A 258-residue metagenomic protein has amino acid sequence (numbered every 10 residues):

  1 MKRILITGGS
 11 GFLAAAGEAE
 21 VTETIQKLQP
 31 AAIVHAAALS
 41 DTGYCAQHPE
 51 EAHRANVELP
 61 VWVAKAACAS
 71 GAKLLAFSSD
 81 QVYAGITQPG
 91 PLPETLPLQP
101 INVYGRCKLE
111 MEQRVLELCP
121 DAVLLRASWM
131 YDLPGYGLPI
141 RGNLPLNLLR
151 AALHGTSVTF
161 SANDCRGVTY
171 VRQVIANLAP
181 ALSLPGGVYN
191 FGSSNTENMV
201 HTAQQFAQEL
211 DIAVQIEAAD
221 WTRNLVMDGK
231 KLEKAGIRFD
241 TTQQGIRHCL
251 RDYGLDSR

Functional and structural regions predicted by a protein language model:
M1-G17: N-terminal Rossmann NAD(P)H-binding glycine-rich loop of SDR-like oxidoreductase domains
K2, T242-R258: Amphipathic terminal alpha-helices
T7, I33-A37, L74-D80, I86 (+1 more regions): SDR active-site strand-loop-helix element
T22-A55: NAD(P)H-binding glycine-rich loop region in Rossmannoid oxidoreductase-like domains and their noncatalytic homologs
Q47, E51-W62, L98, N102 (+1 more regions): Glycine-rich NAD(P)-binding loop of the Rossmann-fold in SDR/ketoreductase-type enzymes
V61-Q99: Conserved Rossmann-fold NAD(P)-dependent oxidoreductase catalytic core, especially the SDR/UDP-sugar
Q113-R166: NAD(P)-dependent short-chain dehydrogenase/reductase
N177-L178, S183-R223, D228-G229, R258: Mid/C-terminal beta-alpha module of Rossmann-like enzyme folds, strongest in SDR-family dehydrogenases/epimerases
